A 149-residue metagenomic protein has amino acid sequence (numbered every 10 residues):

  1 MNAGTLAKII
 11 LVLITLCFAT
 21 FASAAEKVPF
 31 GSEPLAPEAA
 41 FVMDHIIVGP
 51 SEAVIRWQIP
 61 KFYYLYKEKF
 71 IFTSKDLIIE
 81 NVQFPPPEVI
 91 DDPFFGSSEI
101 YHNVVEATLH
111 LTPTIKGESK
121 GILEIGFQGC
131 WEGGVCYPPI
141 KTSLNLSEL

Functional and structural regions predicted by a protein language model:
N2-I10: Bacterial N-terminal signal peptides that target proteins for export
I9-A19: Bacterial N-terminal signal peptides
F21-L149: Extracellular/lumen-exposed scaffold segments
